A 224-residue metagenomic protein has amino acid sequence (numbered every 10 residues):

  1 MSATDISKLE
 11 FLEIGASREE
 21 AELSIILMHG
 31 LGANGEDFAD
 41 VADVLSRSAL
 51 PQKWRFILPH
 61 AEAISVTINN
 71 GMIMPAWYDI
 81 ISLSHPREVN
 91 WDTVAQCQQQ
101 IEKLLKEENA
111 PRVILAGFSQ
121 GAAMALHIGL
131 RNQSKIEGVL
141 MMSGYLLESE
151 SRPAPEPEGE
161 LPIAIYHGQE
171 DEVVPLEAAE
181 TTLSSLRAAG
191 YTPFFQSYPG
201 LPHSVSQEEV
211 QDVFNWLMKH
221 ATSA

Functional and structural regions predicted by a protein language model:
A3-R112: Serine-hydrolase catalytic machinery in alpha/beta-hydrolase-like enzymes
D40, H127-R131: Active-site signature of alpha/beta-hydrolase-fold catalytic machinery across serine- and Asp/Cys-nucleophile hydrolases
L115-G117, M142: Short beta-strand immediately N-terminal to the catalytic nucleophile in serine-hydrolase-like folds
G117-G121, A125: Gly/Ala-rich beta-loop-alpha elbow adjacent to hydrolase catalytic centers
S134-L146: A conserved short beta-strand
A164-H167, D171: Short beta-strand/loop motif that positions the catalytic acidic residue of the alpha/beta-hydrolase fold
E172-A178: Conserved alpha/beta-hydrolase "acid-adjacent" motif
E180-A224: C-terminal catalytic histidine-bearing segment of alpha/beta-hydrolase fold enzymes
